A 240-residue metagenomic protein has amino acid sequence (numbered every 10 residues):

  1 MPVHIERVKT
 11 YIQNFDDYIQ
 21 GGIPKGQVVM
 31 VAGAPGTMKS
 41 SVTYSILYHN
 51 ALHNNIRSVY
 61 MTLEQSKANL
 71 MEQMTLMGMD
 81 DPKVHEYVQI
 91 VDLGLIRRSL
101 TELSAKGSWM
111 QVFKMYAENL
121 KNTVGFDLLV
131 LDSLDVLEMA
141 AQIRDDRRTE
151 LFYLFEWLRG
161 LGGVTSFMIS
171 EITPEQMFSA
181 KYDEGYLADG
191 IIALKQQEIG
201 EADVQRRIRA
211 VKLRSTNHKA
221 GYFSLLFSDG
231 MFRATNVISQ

Functional and structural regions predicted by a protein language model:
M1-K9, K25, Y116, L120-V124 (+1 more regions): NTP-binding/hydrolysis catalytic cores, primarily Walker-type P-loop NTPases
T10-G22: Pre-Walker A adenine-sensing motif
G21-P24, H49-N54, D81-V84, N119-T123 (+2 more regions): Conserved catalytic network of the ASCE P-loop NTPase/AAA+ motor domain
V29-A32: Short hydrophobic/aromatic beta-strand immediately N-terminal to the Walker A/P-loop
A34-T101: Conserved P-loop
R57, Y87, G125-L128, G160-I169: Loop/turn-to-beta-strand initiation segments
R97-G160: Phosphate-binding/switch loop-helix module in NTP-utilizing enzymes
T165-G230: Phosphate-binding/switch region of NTP-binding enzymes
